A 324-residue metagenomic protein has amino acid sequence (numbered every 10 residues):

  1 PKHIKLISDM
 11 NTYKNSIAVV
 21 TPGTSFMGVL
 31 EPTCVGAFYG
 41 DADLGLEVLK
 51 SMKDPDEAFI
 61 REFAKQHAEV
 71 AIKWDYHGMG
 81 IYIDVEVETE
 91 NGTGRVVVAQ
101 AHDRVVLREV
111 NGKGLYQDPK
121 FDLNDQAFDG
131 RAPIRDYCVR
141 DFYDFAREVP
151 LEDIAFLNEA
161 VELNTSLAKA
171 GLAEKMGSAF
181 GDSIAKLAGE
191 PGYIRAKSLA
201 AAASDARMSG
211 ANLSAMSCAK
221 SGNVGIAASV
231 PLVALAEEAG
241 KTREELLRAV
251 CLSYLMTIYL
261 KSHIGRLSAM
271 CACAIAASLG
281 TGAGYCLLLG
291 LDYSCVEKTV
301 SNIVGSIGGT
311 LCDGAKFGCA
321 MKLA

Functional and structural regions predicted by a protein language model:
P1, G225-R243, G282-G290: Alpha-helical support elements that line or immediately flank enzyme active sites and cofactor-binding pockets
P1, L213-V230, A272-A276: Conserved phosphate/anionic-ligand binding catalytic regions in large, soluble enzymes, centered on
K2-H3, L44-L49, V70-K73, L151-N158 (+6 more regions): Flexible, glycine/charged-enriched surface loops at secondary-structure junctions
H3-D41, R61-A68, E245-C295, T299 (+1 more regions): A structural-propensity feature for long, helix-poor, extended segments
N11-K14, A196-A215, Y254-S262: Short, hydrophobic/aliphatic alpha-helical segments
P22-F26, L30, K53-E57, R131-F142 (+12 more regions): Generic structural signal for well-ordered, non-membrane alpha-helical segments in soluble metabolic enzymes
L44-H67, T165, G171: Glycine-rich, flexible loop motifs
K65-G210: Signature of multi-pass transmembrane helix bundles
